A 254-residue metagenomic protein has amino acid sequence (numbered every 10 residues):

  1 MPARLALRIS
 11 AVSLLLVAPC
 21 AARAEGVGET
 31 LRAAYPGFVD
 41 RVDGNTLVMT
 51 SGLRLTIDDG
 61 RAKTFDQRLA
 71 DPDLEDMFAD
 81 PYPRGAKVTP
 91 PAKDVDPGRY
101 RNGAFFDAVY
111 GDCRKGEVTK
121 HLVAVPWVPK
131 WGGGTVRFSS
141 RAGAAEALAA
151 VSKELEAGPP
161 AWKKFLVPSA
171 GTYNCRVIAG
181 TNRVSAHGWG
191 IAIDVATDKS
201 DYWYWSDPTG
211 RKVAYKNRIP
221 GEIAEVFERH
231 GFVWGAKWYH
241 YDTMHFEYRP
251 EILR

Functional and structural regions predicted by a protein language model:
M1-S10: Bacterial N-terminal signal peptides that target proteins for export
S10-A18: Bacterial N-terminal signal peptides
V12, I191, R249: Alpha-helical and His/Cys-centered functional microenvironments
A22-A24: Boundary at the C-terminal end of the N-terminal hydrophobic targeting segment
A33-W238: Cell-envelope/glycan interface and biosynthesis
R229-R254: A cross-kingdom marker for long, charged
